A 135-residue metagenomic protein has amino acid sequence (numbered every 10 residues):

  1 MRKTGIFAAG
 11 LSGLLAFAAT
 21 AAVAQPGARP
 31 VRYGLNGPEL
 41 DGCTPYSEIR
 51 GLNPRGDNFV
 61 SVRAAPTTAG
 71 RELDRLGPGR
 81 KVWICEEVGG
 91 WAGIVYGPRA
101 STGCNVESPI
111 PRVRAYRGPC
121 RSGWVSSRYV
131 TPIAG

Functional and structural regions predicted by a protein language model:
M1-T4: Positively charged n-region of N-terminal signal peptides that target proteins for export
A8-A18: Bacterial N-terminal signal peptides
T20-A24: Sec/Tat signal peptide C-region and signal peptidase I cleavage site
Q25-Y46, Y96-G135: Boundary regions of SH3-family modules and the immediately adjacent low-complexity/disordered segments in eukaryotic
I49-V62: Short, basic/aromatic beta-hairpin or loop at an interaction surface
A64-P78, E86: SH3/SH3-like (including bacterial SH3b) beta-barrel domains that bind proline-rich motifs or cell-wall ligands
G79, A92-Y96: SH3/SH3-like beta-barrel fold
